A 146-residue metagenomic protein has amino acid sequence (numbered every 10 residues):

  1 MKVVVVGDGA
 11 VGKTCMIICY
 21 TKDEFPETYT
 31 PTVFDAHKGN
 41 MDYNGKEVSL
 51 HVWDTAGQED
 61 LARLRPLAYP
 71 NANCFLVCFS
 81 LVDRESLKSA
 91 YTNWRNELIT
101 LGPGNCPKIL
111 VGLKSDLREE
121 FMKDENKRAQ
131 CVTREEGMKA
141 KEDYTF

Functional and structural regions predicted by a protein language model:
M1-V6, A10, C15-D23, E27 (+1 more regions): Ras-like small GTPase catalytic G-domain
V33: ATP-binding glycine-rich phosphate-binding loop
